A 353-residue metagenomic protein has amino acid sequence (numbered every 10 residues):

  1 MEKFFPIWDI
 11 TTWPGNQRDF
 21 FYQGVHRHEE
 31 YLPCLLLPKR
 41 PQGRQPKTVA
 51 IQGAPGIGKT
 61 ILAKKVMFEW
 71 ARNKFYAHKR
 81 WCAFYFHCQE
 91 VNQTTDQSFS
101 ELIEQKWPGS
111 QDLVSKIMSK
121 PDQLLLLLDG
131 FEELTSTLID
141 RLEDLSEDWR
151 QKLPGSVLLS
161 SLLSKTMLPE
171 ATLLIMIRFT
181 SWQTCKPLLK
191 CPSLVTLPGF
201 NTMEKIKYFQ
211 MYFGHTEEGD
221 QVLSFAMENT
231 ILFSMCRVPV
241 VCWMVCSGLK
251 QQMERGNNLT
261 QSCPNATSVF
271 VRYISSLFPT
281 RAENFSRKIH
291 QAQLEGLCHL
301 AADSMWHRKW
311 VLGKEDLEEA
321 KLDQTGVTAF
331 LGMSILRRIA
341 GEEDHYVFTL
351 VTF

Functional and structural regions predicted by a protein language model:
M1-F353: Intracellular innate-immune signaling modules
